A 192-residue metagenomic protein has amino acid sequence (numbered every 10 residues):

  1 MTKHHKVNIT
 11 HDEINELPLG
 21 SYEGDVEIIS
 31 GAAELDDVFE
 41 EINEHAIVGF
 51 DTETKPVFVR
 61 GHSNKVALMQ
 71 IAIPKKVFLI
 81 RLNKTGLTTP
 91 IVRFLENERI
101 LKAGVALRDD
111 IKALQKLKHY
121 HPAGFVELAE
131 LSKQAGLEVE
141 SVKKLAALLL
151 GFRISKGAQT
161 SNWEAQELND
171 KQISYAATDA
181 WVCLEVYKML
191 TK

Functional and structural regions predicted by a protein language model:
M1-A46, L128, W181, K192: N-terminal accessory regions of nucleic-acid-interacting proteins
E23, E27-S30, N43-I47, V59-K156 (+2 more regions): Conserved DEDDh/DEDDy metal-dependent 3′-5′ exonuclease domain
I47-K55: Two-metal-ion RNase H-like nuclease active-site motif
